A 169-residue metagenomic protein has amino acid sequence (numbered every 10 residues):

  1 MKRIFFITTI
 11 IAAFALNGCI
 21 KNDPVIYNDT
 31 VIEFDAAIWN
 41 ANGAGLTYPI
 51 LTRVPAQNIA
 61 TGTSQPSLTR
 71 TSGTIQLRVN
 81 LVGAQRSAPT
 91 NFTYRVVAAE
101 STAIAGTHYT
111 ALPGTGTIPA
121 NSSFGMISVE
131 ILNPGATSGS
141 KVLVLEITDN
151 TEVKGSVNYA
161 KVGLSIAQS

Functional and structural regions predicted by a protein language model:
M1-I4: Positively charged n-region of N-terminal signal peptides that target proteins for export
I11-A12: Repetitive helical segments and hydrophobic/amphipathic motifs
A15-G18: C-terminal motif of bacterial Sec signal peptides marking the signal peptidase cleavage site
I20-S169: Short boundary segments that mark the start of a structured unit
